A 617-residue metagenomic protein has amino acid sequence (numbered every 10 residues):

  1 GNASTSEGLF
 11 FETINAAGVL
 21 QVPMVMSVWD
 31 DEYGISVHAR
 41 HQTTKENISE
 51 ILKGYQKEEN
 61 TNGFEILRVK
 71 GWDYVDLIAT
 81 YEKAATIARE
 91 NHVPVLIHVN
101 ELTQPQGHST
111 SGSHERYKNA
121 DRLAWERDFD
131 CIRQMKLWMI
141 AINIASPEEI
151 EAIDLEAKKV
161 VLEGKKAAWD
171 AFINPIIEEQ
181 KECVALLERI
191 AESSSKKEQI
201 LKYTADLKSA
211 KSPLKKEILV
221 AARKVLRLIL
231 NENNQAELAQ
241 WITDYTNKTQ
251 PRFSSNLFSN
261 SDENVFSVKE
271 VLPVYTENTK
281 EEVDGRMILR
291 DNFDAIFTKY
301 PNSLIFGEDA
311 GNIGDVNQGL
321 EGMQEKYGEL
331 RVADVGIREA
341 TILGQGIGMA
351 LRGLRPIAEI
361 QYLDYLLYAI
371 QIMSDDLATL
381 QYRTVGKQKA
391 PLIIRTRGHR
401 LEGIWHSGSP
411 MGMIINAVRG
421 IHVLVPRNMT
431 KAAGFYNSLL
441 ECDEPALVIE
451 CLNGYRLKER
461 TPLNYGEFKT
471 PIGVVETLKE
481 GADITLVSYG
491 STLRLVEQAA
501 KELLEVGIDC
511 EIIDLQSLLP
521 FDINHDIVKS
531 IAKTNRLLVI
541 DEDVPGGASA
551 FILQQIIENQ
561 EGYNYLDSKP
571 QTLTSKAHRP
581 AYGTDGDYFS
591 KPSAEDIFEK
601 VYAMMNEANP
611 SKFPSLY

Functional and structural regions predicted by a protein language model:
G1, K57-E58, S212-P445, I449 (+2 more regions): Thiamine diphosphate
G1-I14, S36-N47, R68-V75, R122-R127 (+10 more regions): Alpha-helix capping and helix-loop boundary segments enriched in small/acidic/polar residues
S4-T13, I35, A79, V316 (+5 more regions): Short glycine/serine/threonine-rich phosphate/pyrophosphate-binding segments that cradle anionic phosphate groups
S6-V28, S374, A378, I523-V528 (+1 more regions): A short alpha/beta connector and helix-capping loop motif
N15, G344-I347, N437, K501 (+1 more regions): Alpha-helical segments flanking ligand/cofactor-binding loops in enzyme cores
Q21, N91-H92, P301, G353 (+2 more regions): Glycine-centered short loops/turns at secondary-structure junctions
M24, V28-K211, K215-I218, L452-Y617: Thiamine diphosphate
